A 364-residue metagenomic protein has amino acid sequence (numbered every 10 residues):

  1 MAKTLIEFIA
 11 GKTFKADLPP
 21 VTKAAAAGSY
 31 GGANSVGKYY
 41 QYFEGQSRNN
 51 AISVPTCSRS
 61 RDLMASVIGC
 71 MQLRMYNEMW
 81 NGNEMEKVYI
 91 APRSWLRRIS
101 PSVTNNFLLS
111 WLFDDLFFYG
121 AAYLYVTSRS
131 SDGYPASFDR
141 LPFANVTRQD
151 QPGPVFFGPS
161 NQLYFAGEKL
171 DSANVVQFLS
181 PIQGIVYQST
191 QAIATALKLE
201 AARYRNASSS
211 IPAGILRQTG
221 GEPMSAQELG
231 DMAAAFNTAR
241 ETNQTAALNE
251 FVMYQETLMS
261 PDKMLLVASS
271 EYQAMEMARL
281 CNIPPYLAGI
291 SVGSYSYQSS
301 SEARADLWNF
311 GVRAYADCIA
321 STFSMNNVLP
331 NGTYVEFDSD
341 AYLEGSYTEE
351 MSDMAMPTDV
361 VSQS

Functional and structural regions predicted by a protein language model:
A2-L266, S270-Y272, E276, T348-S364: Structured, contiguous alpha/beta core segments that scaffold functional sites
D115, S296-Y297: Short Asp/Glu-rich motifs
T245-A247, P285-S296, M325-L329: Short acidic alpha-helical/loop segments enriched in Asp/Glu that coordinate divalent cations
E250-Q255, Y295, D340-G345: Short proline/glycine- and acidic-rich turn/helix-capping motifs at secondary-structure junctions
M264, Q273-N282, A316-I319: Internal mixed-charge
R304-D340: Long, compositionally biased
